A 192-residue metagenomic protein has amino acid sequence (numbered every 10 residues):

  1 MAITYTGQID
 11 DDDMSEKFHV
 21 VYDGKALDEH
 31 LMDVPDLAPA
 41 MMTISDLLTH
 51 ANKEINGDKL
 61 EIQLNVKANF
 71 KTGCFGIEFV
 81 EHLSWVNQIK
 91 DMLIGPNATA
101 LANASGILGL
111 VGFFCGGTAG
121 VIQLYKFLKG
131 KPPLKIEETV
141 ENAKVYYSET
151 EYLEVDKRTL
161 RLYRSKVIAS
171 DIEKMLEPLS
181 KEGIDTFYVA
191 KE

Functional and structural regions predicted by a protein language model:
M1-I9: Long, contiguous juxta-domain segments that are non-catalytic but functionally important
Q8-E192: Charged, alpha-helical interface segments at or near domain boundaries
